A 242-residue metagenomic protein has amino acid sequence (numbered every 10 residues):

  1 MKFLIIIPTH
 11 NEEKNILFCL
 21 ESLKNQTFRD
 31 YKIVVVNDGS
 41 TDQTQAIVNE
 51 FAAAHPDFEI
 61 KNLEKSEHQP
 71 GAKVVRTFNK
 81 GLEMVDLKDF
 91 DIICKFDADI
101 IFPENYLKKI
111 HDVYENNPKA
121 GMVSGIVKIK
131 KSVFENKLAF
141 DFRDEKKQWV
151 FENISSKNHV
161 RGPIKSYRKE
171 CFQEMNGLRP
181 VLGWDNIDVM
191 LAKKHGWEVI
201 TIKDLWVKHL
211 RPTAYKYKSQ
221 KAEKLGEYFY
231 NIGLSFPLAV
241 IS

Functional and structural regions predicted by a protein language model:
M1-S22: N-proximal low-complexity "stem/linker" segments adjacent to membrane-targeting elements
L20-E67: Acidic donor-binding segment of Leloir-type glycosyltransferases
V75-I92: Active-site nucleotide-sugar/metal-binding loop of Leloir-type enzymes
D89-I101: Short beta-strand-to-loop acidic/aromatic patch adjacent to the donor-nucleotide binding site
I101-A139: Conserved donor NDP-sugar-binding/catalytic core segment of glycosyltransferases
R161-N176: Conserved nucleotide-sugar donor-binding and metal-coordinating catalytic region shared by glycosyltransferases
C171-M175, V181-H209: A short, conserved alpha-helix in the catalytic core of glycosyltransferases
V199-S242: Active-site-adjacent helix/loop segment of glycosyltransferases that harbors family-specific signature motifs
